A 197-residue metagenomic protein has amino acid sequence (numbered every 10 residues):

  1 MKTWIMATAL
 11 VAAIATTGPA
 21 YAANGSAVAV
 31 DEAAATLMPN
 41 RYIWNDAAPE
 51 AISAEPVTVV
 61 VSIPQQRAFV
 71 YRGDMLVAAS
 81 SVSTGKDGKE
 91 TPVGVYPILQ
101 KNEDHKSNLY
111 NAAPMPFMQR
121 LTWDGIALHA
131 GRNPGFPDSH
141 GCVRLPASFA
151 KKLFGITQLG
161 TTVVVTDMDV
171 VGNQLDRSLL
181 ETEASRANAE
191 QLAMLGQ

Functional and structural regions predicted by a protein language model:
K2-M118, W123-V143, A147-Q197: N-terminal pre-domains immediately preceding structured catalytic cores
